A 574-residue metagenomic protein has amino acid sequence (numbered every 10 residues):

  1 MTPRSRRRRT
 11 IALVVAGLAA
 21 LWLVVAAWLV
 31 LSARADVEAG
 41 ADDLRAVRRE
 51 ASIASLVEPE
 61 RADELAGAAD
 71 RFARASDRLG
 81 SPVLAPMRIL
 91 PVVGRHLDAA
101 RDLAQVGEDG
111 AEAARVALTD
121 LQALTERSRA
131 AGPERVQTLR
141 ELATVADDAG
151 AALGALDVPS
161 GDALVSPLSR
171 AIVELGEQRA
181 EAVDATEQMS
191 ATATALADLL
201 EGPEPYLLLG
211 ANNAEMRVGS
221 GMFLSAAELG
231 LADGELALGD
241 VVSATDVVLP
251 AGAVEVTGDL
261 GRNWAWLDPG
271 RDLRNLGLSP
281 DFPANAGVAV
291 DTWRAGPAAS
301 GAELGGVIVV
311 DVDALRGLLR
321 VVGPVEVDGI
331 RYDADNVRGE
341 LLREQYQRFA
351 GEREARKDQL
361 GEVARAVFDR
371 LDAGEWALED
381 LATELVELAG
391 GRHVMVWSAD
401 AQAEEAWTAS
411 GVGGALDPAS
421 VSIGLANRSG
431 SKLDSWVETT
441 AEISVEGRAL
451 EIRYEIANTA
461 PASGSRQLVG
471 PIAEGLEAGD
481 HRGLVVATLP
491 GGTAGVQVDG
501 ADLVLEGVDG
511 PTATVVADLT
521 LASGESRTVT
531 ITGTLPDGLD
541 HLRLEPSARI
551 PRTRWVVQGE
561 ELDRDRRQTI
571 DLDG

Functional and structural regions predicted by a protein language model:
M1-I11: Terminal targeting segments of Actinobacterial cell-envelope proteins
I11-W28: Hydrophobic membrane-insertion alpha-helices, especially the h-region of bacterial N-terminal signal peptides
V25, L29-Q558, R564-R566: Non-catalytic, solvent-exposed segments at the cell envelope interface
Q568-G574: Activation corresponds to long, low-complexity, non-globular regions
